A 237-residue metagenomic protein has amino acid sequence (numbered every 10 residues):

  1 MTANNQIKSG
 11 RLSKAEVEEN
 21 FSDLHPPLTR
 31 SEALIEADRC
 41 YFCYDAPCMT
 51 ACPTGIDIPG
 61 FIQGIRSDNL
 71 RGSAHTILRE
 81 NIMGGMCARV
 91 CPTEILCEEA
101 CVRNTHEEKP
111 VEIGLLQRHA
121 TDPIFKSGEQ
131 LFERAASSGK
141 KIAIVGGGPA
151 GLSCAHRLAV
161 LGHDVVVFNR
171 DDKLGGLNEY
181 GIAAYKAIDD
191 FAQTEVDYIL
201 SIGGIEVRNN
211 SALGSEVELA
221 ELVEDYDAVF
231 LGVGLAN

Functional and structural regions predicted by a protein language model:
M1-K141, D189, T194, V229-N237: Ferredoxin-type iron-sulfur electron-transfer modules and their immediate structural context
I82, G148-P149, K173: Residue-level detector of alpha-helix initiation sites
V111, G181-V207: N-terminal glycine-rich dinucleotide-binding loop that anchors FAD/FMN and/or NAD(P) in oxidoreductases
K140-V167: N-terminal Rossmann-like FAD-binding beta1-loop-alpha1 element of flavoenzymes
H163-E179: Glycine-rich FAD pyrophosphate-binding loop
R208-E221, L235-A236: A conserved short coil-to-beta-strand element within the FAD-binding core of flavoproteins
